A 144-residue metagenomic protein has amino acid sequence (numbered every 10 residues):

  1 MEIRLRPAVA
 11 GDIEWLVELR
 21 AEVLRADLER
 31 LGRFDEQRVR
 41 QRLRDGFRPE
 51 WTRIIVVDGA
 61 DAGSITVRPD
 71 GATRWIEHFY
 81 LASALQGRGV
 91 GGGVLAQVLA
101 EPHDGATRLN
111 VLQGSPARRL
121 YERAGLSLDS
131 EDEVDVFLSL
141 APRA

Functional and structural regions predicted by a protein language model:
R4-E18: A short beta-loop-alpha structural element at the N-terminal edge of CoA-dependent acyl/N-acetyltransferase catalytic
L24-R42: Conserved GNAT-fold acetyl-CoA-binding loop/helix
R44-I54, G63: A short helix-loop-beta-strand connector motif used in the catalytic cores of GNAT acetyltransferases and, in some
A60-P69, W75-Y80: Conserved beta-strand in the GNAT
T73, P102-Q113: Conserved GNAT acetyl-CoA-binding A-motif
L81, G87-A100, R118-R123: Conserved acetyl-CoA-binding loop-helix of GNAT-fold acetyltransferases
Q86, R108-L120, V134-R143: Conserved beta-strand-loop-alpha-helix junction that forms the acyl-donor binding cleft
